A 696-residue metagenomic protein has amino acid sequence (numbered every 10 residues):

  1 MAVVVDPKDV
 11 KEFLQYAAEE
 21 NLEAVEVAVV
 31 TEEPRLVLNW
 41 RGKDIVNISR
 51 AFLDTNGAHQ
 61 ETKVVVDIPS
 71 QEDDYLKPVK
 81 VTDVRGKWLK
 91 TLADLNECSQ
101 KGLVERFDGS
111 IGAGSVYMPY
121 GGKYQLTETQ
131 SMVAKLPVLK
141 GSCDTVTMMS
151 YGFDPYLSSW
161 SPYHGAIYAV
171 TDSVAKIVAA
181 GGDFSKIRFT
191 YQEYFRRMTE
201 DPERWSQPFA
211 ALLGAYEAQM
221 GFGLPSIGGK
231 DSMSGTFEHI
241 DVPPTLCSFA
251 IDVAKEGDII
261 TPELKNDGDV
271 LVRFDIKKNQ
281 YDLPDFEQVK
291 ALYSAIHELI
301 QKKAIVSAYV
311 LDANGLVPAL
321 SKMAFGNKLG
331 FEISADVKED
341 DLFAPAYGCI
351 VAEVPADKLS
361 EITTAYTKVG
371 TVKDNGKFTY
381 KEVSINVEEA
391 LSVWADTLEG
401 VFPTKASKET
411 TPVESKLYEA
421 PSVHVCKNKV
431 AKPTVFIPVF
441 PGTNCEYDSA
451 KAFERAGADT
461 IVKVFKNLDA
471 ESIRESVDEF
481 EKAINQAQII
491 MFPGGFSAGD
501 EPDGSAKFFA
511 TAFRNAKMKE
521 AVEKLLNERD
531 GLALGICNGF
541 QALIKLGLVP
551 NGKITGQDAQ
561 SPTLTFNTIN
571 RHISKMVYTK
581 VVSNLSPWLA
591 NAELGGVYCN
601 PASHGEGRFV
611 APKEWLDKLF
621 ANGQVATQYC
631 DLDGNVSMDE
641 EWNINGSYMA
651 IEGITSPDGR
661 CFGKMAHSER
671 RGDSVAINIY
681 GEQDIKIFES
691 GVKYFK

Functional and structural regions predicted by a protein language model:
M1-I489, P493-G499, A512-E523, M649 (+3 more regions): Glycine/proline-enriched, intrinsically flexible loops and inter-domain linkers
P34-L36, S234-T236, G257, Q541-K545 (+3 more regions): Short, well-ordered, mixed-charge alpha-helical segments that flank or form enzyme active sites
E200, Y281, P502-A510, T627-Q628 (+1 more regions): Short, basic, glycine/proline-bearing loop/turn elements
S232, S497, G539-Q541, E606 (+1 more regions): Catalytic metal-binding/acid-base residues of hydrolase active sites
E238, Y447, E501-D503, L543-L546 (+2 more regions): Short glycine-/acidic-enriched loop or helix-start segments at secondary-structure transitions that form or flank
V310, C537, H667: Active-site glycine-centered loops adjacent to acidic/histidine catalytic or metal-binding residues that shape
V369, I473-E475, E479-F480, E523-K524 (+1 more regions): Amide-donor transfer/coupling interface in amidating biosynthetic enzymes
S497-L585: Cysteine-nucleophile active-site neighborhood
